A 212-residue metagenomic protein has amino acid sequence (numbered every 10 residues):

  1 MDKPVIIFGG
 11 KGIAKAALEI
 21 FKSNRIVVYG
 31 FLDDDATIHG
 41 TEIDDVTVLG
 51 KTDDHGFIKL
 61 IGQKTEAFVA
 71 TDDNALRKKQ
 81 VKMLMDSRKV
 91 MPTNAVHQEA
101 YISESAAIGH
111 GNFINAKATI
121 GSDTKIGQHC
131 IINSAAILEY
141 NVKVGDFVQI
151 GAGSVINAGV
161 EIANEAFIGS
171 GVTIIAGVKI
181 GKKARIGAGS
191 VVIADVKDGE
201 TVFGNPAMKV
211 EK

Functional and structural regions predicted by a protein language model:
M1-V46, K51, G56-K59: Hydrophobic, well-ordered beta-alpha structural blocks that scaffold small-molecule cofactor pockets
D2, K64, G181: Phosphate-coordination loops involved in phosphoryl transfer and adenosine-cofactor binding
G10, D33-D34, D72, H97 (+1 more regions): Cofactor-binding loop segments of dinucleotide-utilizing enzymes, especially the Rossmann-like FAD- and NAD(P)+-binding
G12-I13, A75-L76, V191: Short alpha-helical
L18-I20, I43-D44, K79-M83, I126 (+1 more regions): Short amphipathic alpha-helical segments
Y29, T65-E66, H110: Conserved acidic residues
H39-Y101: Phosphate-bearing ligand-interacting subdomains that bind or position ATP/ADP/UDP/GDP/NAD(P) or nucleotide-linked
N94-V210: Structural signal for interior beta-strand "rungs" in well-ordered beta-sheet cores of soluble enzyme domains
